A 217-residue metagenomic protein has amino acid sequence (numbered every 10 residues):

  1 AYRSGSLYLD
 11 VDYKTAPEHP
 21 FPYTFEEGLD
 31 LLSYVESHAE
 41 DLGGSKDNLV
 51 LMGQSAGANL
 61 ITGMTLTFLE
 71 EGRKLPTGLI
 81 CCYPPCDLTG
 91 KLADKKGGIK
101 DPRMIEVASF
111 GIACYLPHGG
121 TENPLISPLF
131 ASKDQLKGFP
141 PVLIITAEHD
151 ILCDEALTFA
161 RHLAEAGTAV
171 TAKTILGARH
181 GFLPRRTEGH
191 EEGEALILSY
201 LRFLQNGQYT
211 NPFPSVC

Functional and structural regions predicted by a protein language model:
A1-C217: Alpha/beta-hydrolase superfamily serine-hydrolase fold, recognizing
